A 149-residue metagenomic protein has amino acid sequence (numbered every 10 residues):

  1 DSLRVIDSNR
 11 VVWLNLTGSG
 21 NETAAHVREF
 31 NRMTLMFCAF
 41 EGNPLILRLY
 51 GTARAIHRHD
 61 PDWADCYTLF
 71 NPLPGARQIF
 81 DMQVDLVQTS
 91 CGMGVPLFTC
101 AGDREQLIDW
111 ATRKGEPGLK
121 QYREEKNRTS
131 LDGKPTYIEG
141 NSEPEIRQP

Functional and structural regions predicted by a protein language model:
D1-P149: Binding-site signature for planar aromatic cofactors or substrates
